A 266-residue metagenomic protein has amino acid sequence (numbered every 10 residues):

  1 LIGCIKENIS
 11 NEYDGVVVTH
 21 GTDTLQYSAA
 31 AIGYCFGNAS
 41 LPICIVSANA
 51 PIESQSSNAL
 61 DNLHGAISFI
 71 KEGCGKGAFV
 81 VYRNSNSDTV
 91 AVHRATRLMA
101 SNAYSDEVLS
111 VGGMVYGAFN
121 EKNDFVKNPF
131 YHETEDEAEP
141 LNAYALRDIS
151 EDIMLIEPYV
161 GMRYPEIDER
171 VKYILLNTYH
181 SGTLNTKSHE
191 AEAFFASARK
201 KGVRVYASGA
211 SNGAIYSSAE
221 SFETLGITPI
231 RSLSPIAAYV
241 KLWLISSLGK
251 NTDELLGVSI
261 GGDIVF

Functional and structural regions predicted by a protein language model:
L1-E12: Short, well-structured alpha-helical segments in soluble
S10-L25, R170-T183: Short acidic, glycine-rich surface-loop motifs adjacent to enzyme active sites
V18-H20, C44-S47, F79-R83, E157 (+2 more regions): Short beta-strand segments
V18-L41, K187-F194: Short Gly/Thr/Asp-enriched flexible loops that form oxyanion-binding sites at enzyme active sites
I45-K122: Internal gly/pro-rich beta-alpha loop/helix module that stabilizes soluble enzyme cofactors or their anionic handles
A91-K187: Accessory alpha-helical/coil subdomains and C-terminal extensions that flank or cap enzyme catalytic cores
S181-F266: C-terminal non-catalytic interaction/assembly regions of soluble proteins
